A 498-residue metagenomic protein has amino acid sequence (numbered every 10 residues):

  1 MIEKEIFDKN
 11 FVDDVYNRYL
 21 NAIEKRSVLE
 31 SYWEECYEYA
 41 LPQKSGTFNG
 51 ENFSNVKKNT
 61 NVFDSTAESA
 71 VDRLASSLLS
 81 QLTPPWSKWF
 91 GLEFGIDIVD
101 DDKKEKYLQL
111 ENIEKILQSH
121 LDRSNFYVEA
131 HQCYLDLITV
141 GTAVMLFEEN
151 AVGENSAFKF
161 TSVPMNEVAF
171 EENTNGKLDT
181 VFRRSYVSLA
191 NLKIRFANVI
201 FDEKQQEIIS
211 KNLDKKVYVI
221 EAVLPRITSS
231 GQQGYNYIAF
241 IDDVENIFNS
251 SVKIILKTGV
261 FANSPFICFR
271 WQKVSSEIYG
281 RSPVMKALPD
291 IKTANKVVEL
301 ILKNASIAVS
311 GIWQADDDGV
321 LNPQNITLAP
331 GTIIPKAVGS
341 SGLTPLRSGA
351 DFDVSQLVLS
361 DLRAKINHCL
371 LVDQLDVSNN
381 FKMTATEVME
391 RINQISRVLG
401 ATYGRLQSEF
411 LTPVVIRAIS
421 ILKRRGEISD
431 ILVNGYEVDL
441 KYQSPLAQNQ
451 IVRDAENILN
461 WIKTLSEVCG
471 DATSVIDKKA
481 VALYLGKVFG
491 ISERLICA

Functional and structural regions predicted by a protein language model:
M1-K211: Extended, helix-rich architectural segments
M1-S31, E35-L41, S310-A498: C-terminal anchoring/interaction modules
L20, E149-L328: Structured, contiguous alpha/beta core segments that scaffold functional sites
Y37-S65, E207-Y237, T327-S348: An N-terminal domain-start capping segment
A70-P85, L117, V128-I138, V284-N304 (+3 more regions): Short, Φ-rich (hydrophobic/aromatic) sequence segments
E105, Q109-I113, E129, K286 (+5 more regions): Short amphipathic alpha-helical segments
L137-T139, D214, G231, L432: Solvent-exposed loop and beta-edge segments used for protein-protein assembly and interaction
